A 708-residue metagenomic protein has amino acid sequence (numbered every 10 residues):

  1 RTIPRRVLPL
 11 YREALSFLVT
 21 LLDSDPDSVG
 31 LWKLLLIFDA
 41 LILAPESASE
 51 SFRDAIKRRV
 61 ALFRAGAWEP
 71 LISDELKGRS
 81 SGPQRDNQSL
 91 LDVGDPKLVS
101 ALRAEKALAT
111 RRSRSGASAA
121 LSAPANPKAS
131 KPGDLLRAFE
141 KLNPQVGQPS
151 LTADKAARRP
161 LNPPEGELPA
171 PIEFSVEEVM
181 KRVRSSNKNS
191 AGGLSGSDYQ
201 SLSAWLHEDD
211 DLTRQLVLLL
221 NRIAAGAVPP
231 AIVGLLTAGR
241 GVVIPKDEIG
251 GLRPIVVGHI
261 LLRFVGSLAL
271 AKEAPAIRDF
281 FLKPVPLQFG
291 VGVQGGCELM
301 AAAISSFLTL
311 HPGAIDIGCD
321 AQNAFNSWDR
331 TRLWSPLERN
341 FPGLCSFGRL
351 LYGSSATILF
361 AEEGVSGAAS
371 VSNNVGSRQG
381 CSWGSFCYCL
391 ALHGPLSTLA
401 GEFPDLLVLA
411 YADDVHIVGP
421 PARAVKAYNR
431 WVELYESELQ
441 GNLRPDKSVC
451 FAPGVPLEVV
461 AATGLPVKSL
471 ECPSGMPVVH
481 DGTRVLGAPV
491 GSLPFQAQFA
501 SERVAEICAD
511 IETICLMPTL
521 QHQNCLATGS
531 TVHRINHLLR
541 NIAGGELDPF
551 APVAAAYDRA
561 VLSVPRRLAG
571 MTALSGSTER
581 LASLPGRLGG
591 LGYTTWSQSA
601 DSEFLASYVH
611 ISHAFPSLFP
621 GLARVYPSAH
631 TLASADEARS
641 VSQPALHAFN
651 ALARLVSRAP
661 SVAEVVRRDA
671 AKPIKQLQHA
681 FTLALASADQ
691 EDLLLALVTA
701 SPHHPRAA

Functional and structural regions predicted by a protein language model:
R1-V233, T237-R240, G313-I315: Surface-exposed loop/turn segments and immediately adjacent short secondary-structure elements within folded domains
D39-R111, A117-P124, A569, A573-A708: Extended C-terminal regions of large enzymes
N162-S382, F386, L390-G394, E603: Conserved pre-catalytic core of RNA-dependent polymerases
G193, A238-G241, R253, A269 (+8 more regions): Catalytic palm active-site di-aspartate
T213-G226, A271-E273, M300-T309, A424-Q440 (+2 more regions): Inter-domain linker/hinge segments that demarcate the starts of reverse transcriptase and RNase H-type modules
N323-F341, V408-Y411, V415-E438, P456: Catalytic palm subdomain of template-directed nucleic-acid polymerases, centered on the conserved carboxylate motif
F403, S469-E546, S607-A614, L618-G621: Basic, alpha-helical interaction scaffolds
A424, N442-D481: Short, conserved micro-motifs composed of acidic
